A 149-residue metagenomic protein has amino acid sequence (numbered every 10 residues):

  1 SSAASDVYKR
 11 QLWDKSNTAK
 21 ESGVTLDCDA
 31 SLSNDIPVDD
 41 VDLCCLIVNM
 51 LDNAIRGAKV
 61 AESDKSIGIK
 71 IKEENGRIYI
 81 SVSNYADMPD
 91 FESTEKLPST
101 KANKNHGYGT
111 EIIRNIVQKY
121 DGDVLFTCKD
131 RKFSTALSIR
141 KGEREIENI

Functional and structural regions predicted by a protein language model:
S1-Y8: Short, small-residue-biased leader/transition segments that mark boundaries at the very start of proteins
L26-L46: Conserved short strand/loop->alpha-helix "switch" segment adjacent to the catalytic nucleotide/phosphoryl-transfer site
D40-E62: Conserved ATP-binding N-box helix of the HATPase_c
D64-G76: Short beta-strand/loop element within the Bergerat-fold HATPase_c
G76-G107, I146-N148: Glycine-rich/acidic phosphate-handling loop/turn and adjacent ATP-lid/helix of nucleotide-binding kinase/ATPase domains
G109-I113: Short alpha-helical Gxxx[C/S/T] motif in the catalytic ATP-binding
D121-R131: Glycine-rich ATP-binding loops of the HATPase_c
